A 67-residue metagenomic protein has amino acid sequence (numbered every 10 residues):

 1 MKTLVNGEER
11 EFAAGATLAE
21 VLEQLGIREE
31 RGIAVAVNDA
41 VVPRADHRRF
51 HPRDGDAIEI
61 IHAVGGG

Functional and structural regions predicted by a protein language model:
M1-G66: Ubiquitin-like/PB1-type beta-grasp interaction modules and other compact soluble beta-rich domains
